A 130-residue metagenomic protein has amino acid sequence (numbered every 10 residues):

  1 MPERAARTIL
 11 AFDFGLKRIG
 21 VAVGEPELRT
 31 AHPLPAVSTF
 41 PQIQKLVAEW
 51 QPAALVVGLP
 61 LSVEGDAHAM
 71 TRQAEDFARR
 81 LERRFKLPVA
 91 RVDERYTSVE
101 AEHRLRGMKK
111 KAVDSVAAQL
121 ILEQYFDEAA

Functional and structural regions predicted by a protein language model:
P2-F12, L16-A130: Phosphate- and other anionic-substrate recognition elements at nucleic-acid/protein interfaces
